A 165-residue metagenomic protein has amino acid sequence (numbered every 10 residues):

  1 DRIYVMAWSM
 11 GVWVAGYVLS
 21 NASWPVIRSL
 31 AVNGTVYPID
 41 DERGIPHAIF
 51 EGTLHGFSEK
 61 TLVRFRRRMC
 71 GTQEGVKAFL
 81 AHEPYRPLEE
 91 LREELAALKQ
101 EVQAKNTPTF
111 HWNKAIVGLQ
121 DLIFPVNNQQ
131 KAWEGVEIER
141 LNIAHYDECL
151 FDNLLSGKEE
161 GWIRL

Functional and structural regions predicted by a protein language model:
D1-I3: Active-site loop/oxyanion-hole signature of alpha/beta-hydrolase fold enzymes
M6-A15: Gly/Ala-rich beta-loop-alpha elbow adjacent to hydrolase catalytic centers
S20-G56, P84, E93-K99, F151-L155: Flexible "cap/lid" loop of the alpha/beta hydrolase fold
E42, S58-K99: Conserved alpha/beta-hydrolase catalytic His-Asp/Glu region
P108-T109, K114-D121: Short beta-strand/loop motif that positions the catalytic acidic residue of the alpha/beta-hydrolase fold
H111-N113, P125-G135: Short alpha-helix in the alpha/beta-hydrolase fold that links the catalytic acid
V136-L165: Catalytic active-site module of serine/aspartate enzymes centered on a nucleophile-bearing elbow/loop
